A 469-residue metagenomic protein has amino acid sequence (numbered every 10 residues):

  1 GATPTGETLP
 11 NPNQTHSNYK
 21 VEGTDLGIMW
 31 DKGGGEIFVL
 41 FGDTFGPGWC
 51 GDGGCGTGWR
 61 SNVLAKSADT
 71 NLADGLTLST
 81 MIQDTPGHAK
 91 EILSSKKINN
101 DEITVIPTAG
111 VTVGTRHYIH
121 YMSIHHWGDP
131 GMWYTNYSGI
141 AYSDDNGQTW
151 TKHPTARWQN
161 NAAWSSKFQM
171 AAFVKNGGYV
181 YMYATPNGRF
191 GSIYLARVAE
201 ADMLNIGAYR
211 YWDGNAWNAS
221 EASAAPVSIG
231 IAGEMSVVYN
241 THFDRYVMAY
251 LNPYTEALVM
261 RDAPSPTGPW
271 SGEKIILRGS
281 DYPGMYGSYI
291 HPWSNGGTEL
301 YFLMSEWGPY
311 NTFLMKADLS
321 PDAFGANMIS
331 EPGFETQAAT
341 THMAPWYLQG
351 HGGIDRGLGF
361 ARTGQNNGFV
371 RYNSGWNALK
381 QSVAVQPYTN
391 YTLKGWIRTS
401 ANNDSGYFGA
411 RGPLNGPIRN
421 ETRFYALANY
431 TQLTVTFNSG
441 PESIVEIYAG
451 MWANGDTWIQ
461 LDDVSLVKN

Functional and structural regions predicted by a protein language model:
G1-E22, D31-I103, T112-A163, G177-G230 (+3 more regions): Beta-rich carbohydrate-recognition and catalytic domains
D25-I28, S95, T104-V111, F168-A172 (+3 more regions): Beta-propeller and closely related beta-sheet repeat lectin domains
A224-V227, G368-V370, L379-A384, R419-A426 (+1 more regions): Beta-strand-rich interaction surfaces with strong enrichment in secreted/lumenal proteins
G279-P283, N415-I444: Extracellular carbohydrate recognition and processing domains and analogous Trp-centered ligand-binding platforms
G333-F369, W376: Extracellular glycan-recognition surfaces and repeat-rich motifs
F334, L433-K468: Extracellular beta-strand ligand-recognition surfaces/modules
F334, S374-G406, Q432-N438, D463-V464: Extra-cytoplasmic beta-strand recognition segments
M343-Y347, L379, A401-P413, V445-Y448: Beta-strand acidic-aromatic groove motif in beta-rich domains, primarily in extracellular
